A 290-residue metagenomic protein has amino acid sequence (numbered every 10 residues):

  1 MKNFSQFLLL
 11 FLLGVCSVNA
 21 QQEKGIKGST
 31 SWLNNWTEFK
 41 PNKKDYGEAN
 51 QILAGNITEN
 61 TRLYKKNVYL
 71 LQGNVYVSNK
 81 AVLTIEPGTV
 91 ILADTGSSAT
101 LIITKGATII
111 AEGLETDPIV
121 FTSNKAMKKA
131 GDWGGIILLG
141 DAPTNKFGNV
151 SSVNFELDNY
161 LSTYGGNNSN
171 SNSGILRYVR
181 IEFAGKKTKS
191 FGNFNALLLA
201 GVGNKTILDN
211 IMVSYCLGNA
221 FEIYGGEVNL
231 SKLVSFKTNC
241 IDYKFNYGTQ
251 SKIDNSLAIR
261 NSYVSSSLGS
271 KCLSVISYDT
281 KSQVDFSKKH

Functional and structural regions predicted by a protein language model:
M1-G25: Bacterial Sec-dependent N-terminal signal peptides
Q21-H290: Beta-strand/loop edge motif enriched in small/polar residues
